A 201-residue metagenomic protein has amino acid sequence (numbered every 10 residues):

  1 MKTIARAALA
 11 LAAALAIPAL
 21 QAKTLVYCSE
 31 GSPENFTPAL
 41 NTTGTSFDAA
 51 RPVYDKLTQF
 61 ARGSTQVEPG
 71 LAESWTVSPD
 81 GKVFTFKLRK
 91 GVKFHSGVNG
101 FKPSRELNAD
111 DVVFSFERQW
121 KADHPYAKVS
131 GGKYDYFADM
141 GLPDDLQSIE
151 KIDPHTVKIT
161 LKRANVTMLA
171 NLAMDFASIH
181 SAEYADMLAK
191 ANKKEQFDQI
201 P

Functional and structural regions predicted by a protein language model:
M1-A8: Bacterial N-terminal signal peptides that target proteins for export
I17-A22: Sec/Tat signal peptide C-region and signal peptidase I cleavage site
C28-P79, E117, H124: N-terminal lobe/hinge region of extracytoplasmic solute-binding protein
E30-P33, N41, R62-G63, D80-K82 (+6 more regions): Solvent-exposed coil/turn segments that connect beta secondary-structure elements in extracytoplasmic/periplasmic
A39-G44, K93-P103, D145-S148: Second-shell loop/turn segments in exported
D48, P52, Q66, G70 (+4 more regions): Extracytoplasmic/secreted proteins, especially bacterial periplasmic and envelope-associated proteins
A61-R62, P154, A170-P201: Gly/Pro-rich hinge or "lid" segments in bacterial periplasmic/extracellular proteins
E73-Y126, K158-T160: Aromatic- and charge-enriched surface segment that lines or borders ligand/interaction sites
